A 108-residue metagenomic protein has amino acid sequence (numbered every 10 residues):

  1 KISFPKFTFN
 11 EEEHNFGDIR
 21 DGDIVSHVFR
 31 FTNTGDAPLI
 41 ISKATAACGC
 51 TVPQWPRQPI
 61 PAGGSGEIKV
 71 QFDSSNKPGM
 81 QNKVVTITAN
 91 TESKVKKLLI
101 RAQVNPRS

Functional and structural regions predicted by a protein language model:
K1-D23, R30, E92-S108: Long, low-complexity ectodomains and other extracytoplasmic segments of secretory-pathway proteins
H14, G64-V70: Short strand-edge motifs at loop-to-beta-strand transitions and within beta-strands of extracellular beta-rich domains
D21-V28, K77-V84: Short, solvent-exposed loop/turn segments enriched in Ser/Thr/Gly
H27, I68-V70, K83, K96-I100: Hydrophobic residues positioned within well-ordered beta-strands of beta-sheet architectures
F31-G35: Asparagine-centered strand-capping/turn motif at beta-strand->loop junctions
D36-A62: Surface-exposed binding patches on compact interaction domains or structured appendages
D73-G79, N90: Short, surface-exposed loop/turn segments at beta-strand-coil junctions that are enriched for proline with nearby
